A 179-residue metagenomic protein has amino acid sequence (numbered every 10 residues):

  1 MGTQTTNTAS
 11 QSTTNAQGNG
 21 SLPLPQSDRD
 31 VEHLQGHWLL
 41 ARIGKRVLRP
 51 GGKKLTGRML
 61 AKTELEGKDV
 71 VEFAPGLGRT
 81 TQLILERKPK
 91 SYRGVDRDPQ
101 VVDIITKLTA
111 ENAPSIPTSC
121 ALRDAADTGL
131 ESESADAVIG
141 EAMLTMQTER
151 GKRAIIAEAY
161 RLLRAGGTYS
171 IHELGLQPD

Functional and structural regions predicted by a protein language model:
G2-L39: N-terminal, positively charged/glycine-rich alpha-helical extensions of SAM-dependent methyltransferases
L34-G51: Class I SAM-dependent methyltransferase Rossmann-like catalytic core, especially the SAM/SAH-binding loop
R49-E66: Conserved alpha-helix/loop element of class I SAM-dependent methyltransferases that forms part of the SAM/SAH-binding
V71, L77-D127: Class I SAM-dependent methyltransferase SAM/SAH-binding core
A126-V138: A short acidic, Gly/Pro-enriched loop at the edge of an enzyme's catalytic core that lines a small-molecule cofactor
A137-G151: A short SAM/SAH-binding and catalytic strip from SAM-dependent methyltransferases
R153-T168: A short glycine-rich, Lys/Arg-flanked "PGG" loop and its adjoining helix->strand segment in the class I
S170-D179: Conserved class I S-adenosyl-L-methionine
